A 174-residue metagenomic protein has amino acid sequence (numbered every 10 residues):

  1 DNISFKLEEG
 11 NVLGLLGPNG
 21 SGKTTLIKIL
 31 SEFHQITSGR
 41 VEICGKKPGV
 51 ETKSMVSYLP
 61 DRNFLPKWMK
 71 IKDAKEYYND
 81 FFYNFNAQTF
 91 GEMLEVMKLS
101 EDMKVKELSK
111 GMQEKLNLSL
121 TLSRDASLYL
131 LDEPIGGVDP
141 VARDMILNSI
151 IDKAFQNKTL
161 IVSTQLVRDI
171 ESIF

Functional and structural regions predicted by a protein language model:
D1-E8, G39: Conserved beta-strand
L13-P18: The feature captures the beta-strand-to-loop junction immediately N-terminal to the Walker
S31: Helix-to-loop junction immediately C-terminal to a conserved catalytic motif
S38-T52: Conserved ABC transporter NBD signature motif
Y58-N117: ABC-family P-loop ATPase nucleotide-binding domains
Y129-E133, V138: Catalytic Walker B motif of ABC-type/P-loop ATPase nucleotide-binding domains
R143-Q156: Helical segment within the ABC ATPase nucleotide-binding domain
